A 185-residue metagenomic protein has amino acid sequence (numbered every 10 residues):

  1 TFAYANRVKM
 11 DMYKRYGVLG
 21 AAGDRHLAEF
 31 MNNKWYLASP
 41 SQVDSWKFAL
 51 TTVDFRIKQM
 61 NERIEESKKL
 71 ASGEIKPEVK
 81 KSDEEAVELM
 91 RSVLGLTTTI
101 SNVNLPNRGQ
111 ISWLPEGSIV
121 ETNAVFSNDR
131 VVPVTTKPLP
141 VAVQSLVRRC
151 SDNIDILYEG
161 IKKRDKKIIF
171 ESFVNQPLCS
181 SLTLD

Functional and structural regions predicted by a protein language model:
T1-D185: Long, compositionally biased stretches enriched for glycine and/or charged residues
